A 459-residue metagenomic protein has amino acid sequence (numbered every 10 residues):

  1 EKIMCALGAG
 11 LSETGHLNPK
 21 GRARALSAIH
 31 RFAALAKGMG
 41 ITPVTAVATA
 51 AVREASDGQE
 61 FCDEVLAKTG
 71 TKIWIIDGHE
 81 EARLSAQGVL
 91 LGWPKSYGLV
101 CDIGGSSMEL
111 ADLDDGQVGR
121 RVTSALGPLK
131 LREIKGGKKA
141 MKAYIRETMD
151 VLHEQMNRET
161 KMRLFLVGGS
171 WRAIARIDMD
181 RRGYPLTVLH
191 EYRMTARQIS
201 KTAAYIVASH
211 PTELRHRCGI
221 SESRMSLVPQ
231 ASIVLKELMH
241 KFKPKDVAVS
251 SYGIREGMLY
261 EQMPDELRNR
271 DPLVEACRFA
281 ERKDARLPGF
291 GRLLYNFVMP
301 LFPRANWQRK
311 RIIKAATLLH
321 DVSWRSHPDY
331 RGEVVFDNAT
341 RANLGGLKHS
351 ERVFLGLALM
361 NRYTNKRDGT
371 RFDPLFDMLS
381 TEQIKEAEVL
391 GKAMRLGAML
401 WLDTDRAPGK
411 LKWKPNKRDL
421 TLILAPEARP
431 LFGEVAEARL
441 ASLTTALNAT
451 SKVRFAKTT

Functional and structural regions predicted by a protein language model:
E1-I3: A structural signal for short, well-ordered beta-strand segments
C5-I41, T49-F61, A67-L91, K95-Y97 (+5 more regions): Helical "lid/coupling" subdomains associated with nucleotide-phosphate turnover
P43, K72, T450-K452: Residues at or immediately flanking beta-strands
A46: Dinucleotide-binding Rossmann-like beta1-alpha1 core, especially the glycine-rich loop that anchors the ADP
G105-S107: Active-site-adjacent helix-turn-beta-strand microarchitecture at beta-sheet edges that either contains or buttresses
A438-T450: C-terminal structured domains
L447-T459: A short amphipathic beta-strand at an alpha->beta junction
